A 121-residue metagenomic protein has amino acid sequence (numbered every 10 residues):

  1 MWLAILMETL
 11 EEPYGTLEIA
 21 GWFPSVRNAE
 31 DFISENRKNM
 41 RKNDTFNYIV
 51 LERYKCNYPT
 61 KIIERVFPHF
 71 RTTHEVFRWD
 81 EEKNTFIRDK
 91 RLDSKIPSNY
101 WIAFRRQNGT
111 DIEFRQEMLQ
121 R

Functional and structural regions predicted by a protein language model:
M1-I19, E82: Short aromatic-glycine-(Arg/Gly/Cys) micro-motifs in beta-strand/loop hairpins
W2-I5, I19, A29, I33 (+1 more regions): Hydrophobic beta-strand residues in large extracellular and virion-surface proteins
L10, A29, N57: Short loop/turn segments at secondary-structure transitions that flank enzyme active sites
P13-N39, M118-Q120: Short, flexible N-terminal segments of the mature chain
E35-R121: Short, mixed-charge low-complexity intrinsically disordered segments
